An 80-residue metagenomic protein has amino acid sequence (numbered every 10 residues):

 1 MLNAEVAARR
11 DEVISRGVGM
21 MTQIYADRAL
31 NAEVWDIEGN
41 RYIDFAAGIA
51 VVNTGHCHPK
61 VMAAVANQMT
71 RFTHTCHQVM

Functional and structural regions predicted by a protein language model:
M1-L30: Active-site-adjacent loop/helix segments that line or gate small-molecule/cofactor pockets in enzymes
L2-A4, E33-I37, H58-A64: Short hydrophobic/aromatic-rich motifs at helix boundaries and adjacent loops
Q23-D44: Active-site and channel-lining beta-strand-loop segments that bind or position nucleotide-derived/phosphorylated
R41-M80: Glycine-rich loop-to-alpha-helix module at the N-terminal edge of alpha/beta enzyme cores
